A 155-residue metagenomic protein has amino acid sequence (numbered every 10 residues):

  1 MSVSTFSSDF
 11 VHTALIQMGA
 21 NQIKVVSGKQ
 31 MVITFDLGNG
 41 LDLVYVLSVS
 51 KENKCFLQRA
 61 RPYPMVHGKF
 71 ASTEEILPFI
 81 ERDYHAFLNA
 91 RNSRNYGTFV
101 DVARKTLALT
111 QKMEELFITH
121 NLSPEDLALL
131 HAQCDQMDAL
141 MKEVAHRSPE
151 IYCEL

Functional and structural regions predicted by a protein language model:
M1-Q22: N-terminal, leucine/charged-rich tether regions that mediate assembly and partner docking in large macromolecular
S2-F6, A145-L155: Short acidic DE-rich linear segments
G19-C55: Amphipathic, interaction-prone secondary-structure segments
D42-H85: Intrinsically disordered, low-complexity regulatory segments enriched in Ser/Thr/Pro and charged residues
F79, F87-A90, R94: A eukaryotic "domain-to-IDR transition" signal
R91-R147: Charged/polar low-complexity intrinsically disordered segments, enriched in acidic residues
